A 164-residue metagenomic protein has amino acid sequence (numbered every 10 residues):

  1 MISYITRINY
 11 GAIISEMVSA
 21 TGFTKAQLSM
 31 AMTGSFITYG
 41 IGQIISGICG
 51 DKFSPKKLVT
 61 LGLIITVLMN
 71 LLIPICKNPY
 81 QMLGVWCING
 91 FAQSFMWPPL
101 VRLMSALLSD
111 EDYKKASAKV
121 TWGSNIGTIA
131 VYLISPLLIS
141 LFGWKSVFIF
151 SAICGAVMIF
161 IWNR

Functional and structural regions predicted by a protein language model:
M1-K25: Extracytoplasmic
Y4, I8, P74, G90-P98 (+1 more regions): Small-residue-rich segments within alpha-helical transmembrane domains of MFS-like 12-TM solute carriers
I8, F36-I44, T128-I129: Residue-level signature of mid-helix packing/kink "hotspots" within the transmembrane helices of 12-pass Major
M17-V18, C49-G50, L137-F142: Interfacial helix-cap and linker-helix signal at transmembrane-aqueous boundaries of multi-pass secondary transporters
Y39, L63-N70, N89, C154-M158: MFS 12-TM fold signature
I41-P79: Conserved MFS/SLC helix-loop-helix module at the cytosolic interface between two early adjacent transmembrane helices
V85-N125: Cytoplasmic helix-loop-helix junction between adjacent transmembrane helices in 12-TM secondary transporters
V120-R164: Helix-loop-helix hairpin linking two adjacent transmembrane segments in secondary transporters
